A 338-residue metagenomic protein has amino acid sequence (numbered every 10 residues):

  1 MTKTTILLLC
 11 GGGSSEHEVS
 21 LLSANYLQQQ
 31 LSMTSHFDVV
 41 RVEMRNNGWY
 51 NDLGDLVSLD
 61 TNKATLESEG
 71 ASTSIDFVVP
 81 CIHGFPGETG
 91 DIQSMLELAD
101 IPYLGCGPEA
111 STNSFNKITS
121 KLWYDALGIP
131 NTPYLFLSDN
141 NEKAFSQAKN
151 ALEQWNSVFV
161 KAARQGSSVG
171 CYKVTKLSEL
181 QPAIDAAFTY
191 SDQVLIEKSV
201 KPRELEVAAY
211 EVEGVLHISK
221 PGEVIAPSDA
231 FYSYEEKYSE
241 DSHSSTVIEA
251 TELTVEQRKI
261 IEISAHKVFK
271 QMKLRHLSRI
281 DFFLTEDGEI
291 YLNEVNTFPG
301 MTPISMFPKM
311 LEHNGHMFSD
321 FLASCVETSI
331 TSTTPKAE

Functional and structural regions predicted by a protein language model:
M1-E109, N113-T119, S138-Q147, T328 (+1 more regions): ATP-binding N-terminal substructure of ATP-dependent carboxylate-amine bond-forming enzymes
T2-C10, N113-R203: Active-site nucleotide/adenylate-binding loops and adjacent lid/helix of ATP-dependent enzymes
T2-T4, G12-G13, T254-E338: ATP-dependent carboxylate activation and anion-phosphoryl transfer catalytic cores that bind Mg-ATP to form
V39, P102-Y103, N131, V158 (+1 more regions): Hydrophobic beta-strand scaffold residues
G54-L59, S94, F231-E240, T297: Short, flexible, mixed-charge acidic loops at enzyme active sites
L56-D60, L122-W123, N150-E153, E213-G214 (+1 more regions): Short, hinge-like loop/turn segments at secondary-structure boundaries
T175-E256, I260-I263, E286-Y291: Phosphate-binding site of ATP-dependent enzymes
